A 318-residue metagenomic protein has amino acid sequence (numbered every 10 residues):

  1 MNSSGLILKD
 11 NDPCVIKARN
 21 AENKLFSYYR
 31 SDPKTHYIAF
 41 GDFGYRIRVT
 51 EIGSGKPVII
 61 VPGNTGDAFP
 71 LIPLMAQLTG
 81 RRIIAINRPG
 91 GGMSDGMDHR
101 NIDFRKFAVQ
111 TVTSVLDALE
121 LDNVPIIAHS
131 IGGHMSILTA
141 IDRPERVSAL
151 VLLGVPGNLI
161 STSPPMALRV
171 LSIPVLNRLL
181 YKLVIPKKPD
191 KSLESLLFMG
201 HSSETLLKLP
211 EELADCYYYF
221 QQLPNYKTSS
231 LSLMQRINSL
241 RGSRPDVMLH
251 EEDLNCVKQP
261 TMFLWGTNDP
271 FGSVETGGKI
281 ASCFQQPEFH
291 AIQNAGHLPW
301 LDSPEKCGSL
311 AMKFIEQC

Functional and structural regions predicted by a protein language model:
M1-V58, T79-R81, L121-D122, E316-C318: Alpha/beta-hydrolase fold catalytic core
R48-D95: Conserved HGGG/HGGXW glycine-rich cap/lid loop of the alpha/beta-hydrolase fold
A85-I131, S163, S309: Active-site loop/oxyanion-hole signature of alpha/beta-hydrolase fold enzymes
I141, L150-K188: Flexible "cap/lid" loop of the alpha/beta hydrolase fold
P186-D253: Conserved alpha/beta-hydrolase catalytic His-Asp/Glu region
V257, F263-W265: Short beta-strand/loop motif that positions the catalytic acidic residue of the alpha/beta-hydrolase fold
N268-G272: Acidic catalytic loop of the alpha/beta-hydrolase fold
P287-C318: Catalytic active-site module of serine/aspartate enzymes centered on a nucleophile-bearing elbow/loop
